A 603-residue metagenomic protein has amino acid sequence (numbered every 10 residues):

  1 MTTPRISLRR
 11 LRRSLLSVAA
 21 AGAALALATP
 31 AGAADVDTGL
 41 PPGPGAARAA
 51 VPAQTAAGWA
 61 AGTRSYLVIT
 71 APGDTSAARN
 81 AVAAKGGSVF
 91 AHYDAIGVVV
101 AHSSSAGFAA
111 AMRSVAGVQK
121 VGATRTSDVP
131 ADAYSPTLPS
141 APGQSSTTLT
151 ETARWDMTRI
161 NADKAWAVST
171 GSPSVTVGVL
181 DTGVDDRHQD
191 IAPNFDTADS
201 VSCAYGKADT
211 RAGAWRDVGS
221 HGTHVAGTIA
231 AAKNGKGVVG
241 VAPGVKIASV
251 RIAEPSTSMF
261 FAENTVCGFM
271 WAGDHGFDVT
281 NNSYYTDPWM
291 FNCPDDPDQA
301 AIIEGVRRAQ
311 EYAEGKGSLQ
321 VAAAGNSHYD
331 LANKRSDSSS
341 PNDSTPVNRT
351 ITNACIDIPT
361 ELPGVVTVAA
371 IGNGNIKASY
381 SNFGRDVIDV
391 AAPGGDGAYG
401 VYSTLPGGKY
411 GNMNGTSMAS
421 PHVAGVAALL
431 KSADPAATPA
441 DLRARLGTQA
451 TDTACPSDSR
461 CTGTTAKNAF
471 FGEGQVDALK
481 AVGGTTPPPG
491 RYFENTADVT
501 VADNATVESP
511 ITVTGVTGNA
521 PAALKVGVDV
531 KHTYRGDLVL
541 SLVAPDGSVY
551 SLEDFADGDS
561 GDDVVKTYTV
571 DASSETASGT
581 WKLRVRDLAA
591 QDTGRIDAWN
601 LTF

Functional and structural regions predicted by a protein language model:
M1-V36: Secretory targeting and sorting signals
A34-S135: Inhibitory N-terminal propeptides of secreted protease zymogens
D35-P52, A56-A57, A116-T176, V184 (+2 more regions): Protease zymogen maturation seam
D37-P42, T55-G58, V89-F90, S127 (+3 more regions): C-terminal subdomain of the subtilisin-like protease fold in secreted/lumenal serine endopeptidases
Q144-K246, A253, C267-A301, A332-K334 (+3 more regions): Active-site core segment of subtilase-fold serine proteases
S172, I252-P359, T404-P421, K467: Substrate-binding/access-modulating region of protease and related hydrolase catalytic domains
S318, N342-S432, A436, A444: Extracellular S/T/G-rich loop segment that most often corresponds to the catalytic His/Ser-adjacent loop
T485-F603: Loop and turn regions of beta-sandwich accessory domains that flank beta-strands and are enriched in small/polar
